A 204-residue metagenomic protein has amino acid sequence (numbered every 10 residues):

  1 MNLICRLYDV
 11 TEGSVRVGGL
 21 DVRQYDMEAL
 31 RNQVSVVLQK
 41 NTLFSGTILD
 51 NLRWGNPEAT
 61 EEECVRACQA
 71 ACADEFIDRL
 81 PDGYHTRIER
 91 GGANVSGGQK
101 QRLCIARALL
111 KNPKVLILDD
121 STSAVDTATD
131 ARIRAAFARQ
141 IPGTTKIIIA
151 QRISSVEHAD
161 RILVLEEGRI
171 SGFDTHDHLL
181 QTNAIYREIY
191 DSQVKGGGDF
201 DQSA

Functional and structural regions predicted by a protein language model:
I4-C5: Helix-to-loop junction immediately C-terminal to a conserved catalytic motif
T11-D21, R161-I162, I170: ABC nucleotide-binding domain "signature motif"
E12-R16, Q24, R31, L49-R90 (+3 more regions): ABC ATPase nucleotide-binding domain helical subdomain, centered on the C-loop/LSGGQ "ABC signature"
R16-D21, D74-L103, L118-S121, V125-A128 (+1 more regions): ABC-fold ATPase nucleotide-binding domain signature/coupling loops
E28, V34-Q39, I147: ABC nucleotide-binding domain signature
E62, A70, R79-P81, A128 (+3 more regions): C-terminal portion of ABC ATPase nucleotide-binding domains
L110-K114, G143: A short, proline-enriched helix->beta-strand linker immediately N-terminal to the Walker B motif in ABC-type P-loop
R139-A150, V156: Conserved catalytic loops of ABC-family nucleotide-binding domains
